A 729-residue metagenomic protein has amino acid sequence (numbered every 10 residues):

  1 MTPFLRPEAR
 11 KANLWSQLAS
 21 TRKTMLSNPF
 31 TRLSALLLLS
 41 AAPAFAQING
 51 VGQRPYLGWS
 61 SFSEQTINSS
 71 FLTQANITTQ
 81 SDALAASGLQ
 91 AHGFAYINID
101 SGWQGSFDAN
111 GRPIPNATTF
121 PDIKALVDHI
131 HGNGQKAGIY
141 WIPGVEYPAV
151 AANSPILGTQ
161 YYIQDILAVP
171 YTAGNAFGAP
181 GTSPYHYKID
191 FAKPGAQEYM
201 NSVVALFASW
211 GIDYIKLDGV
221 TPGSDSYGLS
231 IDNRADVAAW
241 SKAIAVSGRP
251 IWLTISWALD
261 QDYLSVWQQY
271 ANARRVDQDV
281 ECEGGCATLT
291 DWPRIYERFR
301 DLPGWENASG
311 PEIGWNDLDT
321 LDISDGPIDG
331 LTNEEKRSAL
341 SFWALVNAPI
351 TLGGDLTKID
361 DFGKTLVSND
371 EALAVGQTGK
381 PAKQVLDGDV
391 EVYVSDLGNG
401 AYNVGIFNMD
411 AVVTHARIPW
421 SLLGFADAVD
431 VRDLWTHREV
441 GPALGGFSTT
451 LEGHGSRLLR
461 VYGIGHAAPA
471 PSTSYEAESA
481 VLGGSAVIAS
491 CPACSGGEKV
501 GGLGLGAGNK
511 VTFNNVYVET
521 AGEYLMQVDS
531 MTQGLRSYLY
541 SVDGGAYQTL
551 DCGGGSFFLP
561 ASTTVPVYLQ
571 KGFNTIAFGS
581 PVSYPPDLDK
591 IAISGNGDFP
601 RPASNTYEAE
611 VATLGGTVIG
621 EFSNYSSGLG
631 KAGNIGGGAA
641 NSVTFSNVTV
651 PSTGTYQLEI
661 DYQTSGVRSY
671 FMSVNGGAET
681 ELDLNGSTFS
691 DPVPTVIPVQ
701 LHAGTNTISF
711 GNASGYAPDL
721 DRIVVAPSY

Functional and structural regions predicted by a protein language model:
A42-K136, G144, N347-V385, A401 (+2 more regions): Conserved structural scaffold segments of CAZyme catalytic domains across common CAZy folds
P55-S61, G93-D100, K136-W141, D213-D218 (+6 more regions): Structural recognition of the beta-strand scaffold that forms the well-ordered cores of secreted hydrolase catalytic
Q65, Q80, L84-Y227: Aromatic-lined carbohydrate-binding/catalytic grooves of carbohydrate-active enzymes
K136-V150, S241-D262: Aromatic-lined carbohydrate-recognition surfaces of secreted/lumenal glycan-active proteins
T172-G178, A192, V246-D355: Glycan-recognition surfaces
R337, W343-V346, T351-G353, L386-F425 (+5 more regions): Carbohydrate-binding surface patches
N347-D410, P492-G504, T512, G572 (+1 more regions): Glycan-recognition and catalytic regions of carbohydrate-active enzymes
T414, L423-A428, L451, G455-Y729: Extracytoplasmic
